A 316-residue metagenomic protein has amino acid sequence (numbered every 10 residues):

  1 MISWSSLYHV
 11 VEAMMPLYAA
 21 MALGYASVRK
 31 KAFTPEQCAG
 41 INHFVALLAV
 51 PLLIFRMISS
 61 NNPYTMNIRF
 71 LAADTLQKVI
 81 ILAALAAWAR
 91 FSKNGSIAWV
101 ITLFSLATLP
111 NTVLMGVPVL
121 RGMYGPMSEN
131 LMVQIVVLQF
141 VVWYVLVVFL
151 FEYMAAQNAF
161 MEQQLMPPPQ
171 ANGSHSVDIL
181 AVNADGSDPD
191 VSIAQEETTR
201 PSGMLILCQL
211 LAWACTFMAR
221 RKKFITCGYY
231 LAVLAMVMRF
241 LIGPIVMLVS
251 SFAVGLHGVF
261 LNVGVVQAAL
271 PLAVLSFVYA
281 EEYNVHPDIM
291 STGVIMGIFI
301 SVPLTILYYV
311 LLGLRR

Functional and structural regions predicted by a protein language model:
M1-R316: Alpha-helical transmembrane segments of multi-pass small-molecule/ion transporters
